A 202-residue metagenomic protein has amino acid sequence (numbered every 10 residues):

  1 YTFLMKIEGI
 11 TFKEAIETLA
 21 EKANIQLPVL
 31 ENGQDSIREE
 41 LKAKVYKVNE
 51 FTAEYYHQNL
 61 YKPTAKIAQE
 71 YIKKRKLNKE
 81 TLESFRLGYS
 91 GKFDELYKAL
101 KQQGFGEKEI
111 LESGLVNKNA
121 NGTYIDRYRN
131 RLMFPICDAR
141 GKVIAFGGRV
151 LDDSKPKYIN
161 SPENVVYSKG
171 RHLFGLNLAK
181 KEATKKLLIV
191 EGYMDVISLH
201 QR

Functional and structural regions predicted by a protein language model:
Y1-K108, S161: Non-catalytic accessory segments of DNA primases and related replication-initiation nucleases
I37-K44, V48-F51, F93-R202: Phosphate-handling DNA/RNA-contact segment within nucleic-acid enzymes
